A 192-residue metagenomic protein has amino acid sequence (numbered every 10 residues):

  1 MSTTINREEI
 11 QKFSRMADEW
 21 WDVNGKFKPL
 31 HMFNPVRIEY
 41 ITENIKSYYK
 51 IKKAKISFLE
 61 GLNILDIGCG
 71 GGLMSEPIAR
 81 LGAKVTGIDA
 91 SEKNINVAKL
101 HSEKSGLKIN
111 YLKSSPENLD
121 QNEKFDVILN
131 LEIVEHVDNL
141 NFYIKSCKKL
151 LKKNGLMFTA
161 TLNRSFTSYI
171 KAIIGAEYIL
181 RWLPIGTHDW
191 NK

Functional and structural regions predicted by a protein language model:
M1-F27: N-terminal, positively charged/glycine-rich alpha-helical extensions of SAM-dependent methyltransferases
M32-E60: Conserved alpha-helix/loop element of class I SAM-dependent methyltransferases that forms part of the SAM/SAH-binding
E60-G68: Conserved class I S-adenosyl-L-methionine
L73-N118: Class I SAM-dependent methyltransferase SAM/SAH-binding core
L129: A conserved beta-strand element that flanks and buttresses the S-adenosyl-L-methionine
N141-L156: A short glycine-rich, Lys/Arg-flanked "PGG" loop and its adjoining helix->strand segment in the class I
L156-R181: Conserved class I S-adenosyl-L-methionine
T161, R181-K192: Acceptor-substrate binding/catalytic loop of class I
